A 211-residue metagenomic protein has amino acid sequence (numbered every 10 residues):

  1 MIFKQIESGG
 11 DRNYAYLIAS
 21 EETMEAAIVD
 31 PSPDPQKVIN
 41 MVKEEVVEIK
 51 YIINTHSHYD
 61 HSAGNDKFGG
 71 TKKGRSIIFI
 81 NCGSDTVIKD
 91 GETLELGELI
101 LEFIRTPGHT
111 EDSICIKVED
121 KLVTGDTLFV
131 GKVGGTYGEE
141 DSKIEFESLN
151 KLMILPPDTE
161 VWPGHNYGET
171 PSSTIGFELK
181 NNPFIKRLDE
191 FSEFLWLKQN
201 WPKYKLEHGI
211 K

Functional and structural regions predicted by a protein language model:
M1-E45, C115-G125, G131: Conserved beta-strand hairpin/beta-sheet module of binuclear metal-dependent hydrolase folds, prominently
I2, E147-K211: Accessory terminal helices/loops
D11-R12, T23-A26, P31-E102, K180-F184 (+1 more regions): Active-site HxH/HxHxD metal-binding segment of metal-dependent hydrolases
A15, A26, L101, S113 (+4 more regions): Structural motif
L17, G91-V118, L122: Core dinuclear metal-dependent hydrolase active-site scaffold
P31-P33, S57, G108-T110, D120-K121 (+3 more regions): Active-site metal-binding loops of divalent metal-dependent hydrolases
I52-S62, I104-D112, W162-G168: Histidine-centered catalytic micro-motifs
E139-L149: Charged helix-capping and loop-helix junction motifs
